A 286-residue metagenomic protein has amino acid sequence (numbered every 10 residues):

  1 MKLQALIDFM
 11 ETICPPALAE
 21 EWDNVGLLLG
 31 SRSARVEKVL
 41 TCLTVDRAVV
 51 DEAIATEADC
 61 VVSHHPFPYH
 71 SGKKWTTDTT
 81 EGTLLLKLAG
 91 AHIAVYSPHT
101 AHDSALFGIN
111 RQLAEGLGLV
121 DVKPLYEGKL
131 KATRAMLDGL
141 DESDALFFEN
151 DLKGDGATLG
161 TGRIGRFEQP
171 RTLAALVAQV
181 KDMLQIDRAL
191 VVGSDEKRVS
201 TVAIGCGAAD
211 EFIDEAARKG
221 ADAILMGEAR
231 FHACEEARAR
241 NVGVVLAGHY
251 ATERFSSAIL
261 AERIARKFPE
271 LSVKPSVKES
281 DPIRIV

Functional and structural regions predicted by a protein language model:
M1-V286: Hydrophobic structural segments
